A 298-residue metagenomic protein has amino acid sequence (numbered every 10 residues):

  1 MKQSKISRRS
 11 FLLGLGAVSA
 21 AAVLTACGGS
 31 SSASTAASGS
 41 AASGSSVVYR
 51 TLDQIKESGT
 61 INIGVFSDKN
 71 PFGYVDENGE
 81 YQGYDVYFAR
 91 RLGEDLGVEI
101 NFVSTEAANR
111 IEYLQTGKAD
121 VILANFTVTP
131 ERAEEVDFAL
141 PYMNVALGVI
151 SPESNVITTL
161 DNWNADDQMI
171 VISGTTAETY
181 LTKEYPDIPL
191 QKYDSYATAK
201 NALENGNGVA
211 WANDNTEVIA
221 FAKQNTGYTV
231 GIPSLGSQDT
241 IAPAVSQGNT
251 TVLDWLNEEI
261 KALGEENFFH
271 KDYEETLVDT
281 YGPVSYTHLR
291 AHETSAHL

Functional and structural regions predicted by a protein language model:
M1-I6, L13-A26: N-terminal secretory signal peptides
C27-A37: Bacterial lipoprotein signal-peptidase II cleavage site
G44-N125: Extracytoplasmic small-molecule ligand-binding "clamshell" domains of the periplasmic binding protein/Venus flytrap
R90, E94, E99-W163, L235: Acidic, polar ligand-binding/catalytic clefts
F102-E112, Q191-N201, N205: Short helix-initiation/N-cap motifs at beta->coil->alpha
F126-E134, E204-Q238: A ligand-binding cleft/hinge motif common to bilobed small-molecule-binding domains
G148-I157, D239-E259: A bilobed periplasmic-binding-protein/Venus flytrap-type ligand-binding module shared by bacterial periplasmic
T287-T294: Conserved small/polar residues in nucleotide/adenosyl-binding loops
